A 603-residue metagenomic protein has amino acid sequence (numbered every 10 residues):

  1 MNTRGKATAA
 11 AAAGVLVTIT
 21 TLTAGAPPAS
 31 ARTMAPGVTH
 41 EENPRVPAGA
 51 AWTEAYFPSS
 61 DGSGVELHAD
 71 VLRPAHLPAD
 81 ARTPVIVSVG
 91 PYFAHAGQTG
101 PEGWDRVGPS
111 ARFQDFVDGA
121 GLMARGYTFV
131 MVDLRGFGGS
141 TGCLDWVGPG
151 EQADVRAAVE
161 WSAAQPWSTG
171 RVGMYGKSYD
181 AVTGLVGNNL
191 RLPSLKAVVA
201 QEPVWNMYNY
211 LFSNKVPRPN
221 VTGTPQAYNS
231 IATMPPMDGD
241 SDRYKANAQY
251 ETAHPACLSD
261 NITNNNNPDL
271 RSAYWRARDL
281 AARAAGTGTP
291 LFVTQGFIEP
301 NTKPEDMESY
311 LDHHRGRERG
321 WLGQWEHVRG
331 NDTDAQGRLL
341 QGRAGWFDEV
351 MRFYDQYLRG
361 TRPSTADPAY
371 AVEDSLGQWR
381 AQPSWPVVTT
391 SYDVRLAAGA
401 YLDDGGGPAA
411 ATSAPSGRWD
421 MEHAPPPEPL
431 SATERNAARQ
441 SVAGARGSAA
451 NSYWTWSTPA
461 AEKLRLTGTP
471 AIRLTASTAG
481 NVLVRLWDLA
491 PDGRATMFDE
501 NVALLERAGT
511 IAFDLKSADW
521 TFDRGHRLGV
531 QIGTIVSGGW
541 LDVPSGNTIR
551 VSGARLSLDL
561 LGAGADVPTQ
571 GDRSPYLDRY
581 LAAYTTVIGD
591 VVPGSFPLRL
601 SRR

Functional and structural regions predicted by a protein language model:
M1-A31: Secretory targeting and sorting signals
G37-A81, V85, A460: N-terminal cap/lid segment of alpha/beta-hydrolase-fold proteins
V38-H40, R338-R603: C-terminal, loop-rich substrate-recognition/catalytic regions characterized by aromatic stacking residues
P58, H95-Q98, G103-G108, R112-G119 (+3 more regions): Accessory cap/linker subdomain of secreted extracellular hydrolases
D70-Y127, V132-R135, W146-V147: N-terminal cap/lid subdomain of alpha/beta-hydrolase-fold enzymes
Q114, W146-Q165, D348: Alpha/beta-hydrolase active-site loop
P166-S178: Alpha/beta-hydrolase fold nucleophile elbow
T287, V293-Q295: Short beta-strand/loop motif that positions the catalytic acidic residue of the alpha/beta-hydrolase fold
